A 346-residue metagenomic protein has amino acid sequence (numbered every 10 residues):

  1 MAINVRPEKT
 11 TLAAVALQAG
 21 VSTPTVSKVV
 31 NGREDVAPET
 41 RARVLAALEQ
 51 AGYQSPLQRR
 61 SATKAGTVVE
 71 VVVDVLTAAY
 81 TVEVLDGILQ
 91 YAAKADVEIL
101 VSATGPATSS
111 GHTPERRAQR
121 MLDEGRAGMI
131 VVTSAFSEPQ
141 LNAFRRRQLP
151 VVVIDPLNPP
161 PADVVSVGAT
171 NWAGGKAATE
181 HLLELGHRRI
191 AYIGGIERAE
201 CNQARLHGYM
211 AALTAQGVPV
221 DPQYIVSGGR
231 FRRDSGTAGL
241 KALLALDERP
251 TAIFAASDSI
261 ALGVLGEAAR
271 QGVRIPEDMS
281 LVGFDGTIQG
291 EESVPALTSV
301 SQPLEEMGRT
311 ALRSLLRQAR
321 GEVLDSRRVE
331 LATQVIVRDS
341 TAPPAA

Functional and structural regions predicted by a protein language model:
M1-A65, A345-A346: N-terminal helix-turn-helix DNA-binding module of bacterial transcription factors
M1-P7, L57, K64-E180, E184 (+1 more regions): Alpha-helical recognition/docking segments in bacterial nutrient-uptake and carbohydrate-utilization systems
V72, D123-T133, A191-I193, V226 (+2 more regions): Periplasmic-binding protein-like
V73-E83, V101-H112, P156, V167-A177 (+6 more regions): Hinge/beta->alpha junction and helix N-cap segments in small-molecule ligand-binding domains
R188-R189, V220-Y224, I275-S280: Short acidic capping loops at alpha-helix termini that bridge into adjacent secondary structure
L240-A346: Flexible loop/turn connectors
